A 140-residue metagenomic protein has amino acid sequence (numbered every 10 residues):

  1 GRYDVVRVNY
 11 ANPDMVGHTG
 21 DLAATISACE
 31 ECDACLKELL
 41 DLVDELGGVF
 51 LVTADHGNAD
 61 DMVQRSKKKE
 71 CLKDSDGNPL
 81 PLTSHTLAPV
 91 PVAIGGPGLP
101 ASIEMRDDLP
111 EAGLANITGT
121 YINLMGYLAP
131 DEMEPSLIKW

Functional and structural regions predicted by a protein language model:
G1-W140: Feature captures the catalytic ectodomains and active-site-proximal regions of enzymes that hydrolyze or transfer
